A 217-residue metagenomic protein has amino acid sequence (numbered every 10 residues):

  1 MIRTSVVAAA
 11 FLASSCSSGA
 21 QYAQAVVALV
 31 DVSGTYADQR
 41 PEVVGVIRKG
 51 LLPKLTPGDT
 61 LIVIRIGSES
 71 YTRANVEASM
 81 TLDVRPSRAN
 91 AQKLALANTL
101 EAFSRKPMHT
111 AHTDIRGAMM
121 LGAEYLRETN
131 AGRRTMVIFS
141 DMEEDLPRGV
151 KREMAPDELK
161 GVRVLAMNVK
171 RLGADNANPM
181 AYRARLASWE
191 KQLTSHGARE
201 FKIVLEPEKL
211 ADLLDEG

Functional and structural regions predicted by a protein language model:
L12-S15: C-terminal motif of bacterial Sec signal peptides marking the signal peptidase cleavage site
S17-G19: Bacterial signal peptide processing site
Y22-V84, T135-V137, P207-L210: Von Willebrand factor
D31-V32, G122, R133-D145: DG-centered beta-turn motif at the end of beta-strands
Y36-Q39, Y71-A74, E144-K151, G173-A177 (+1 more regions): Extracytoplasmic/secreted cell-surface and envelope-processing proteins
T81-R133, K170-L172: Von Willebrand factor
E143-S188: VWA/integrin I-like adhesion module and closely mimicked acidic/polar interface patches used
A181-G217: C-terminal helix of von Willebrand factor
